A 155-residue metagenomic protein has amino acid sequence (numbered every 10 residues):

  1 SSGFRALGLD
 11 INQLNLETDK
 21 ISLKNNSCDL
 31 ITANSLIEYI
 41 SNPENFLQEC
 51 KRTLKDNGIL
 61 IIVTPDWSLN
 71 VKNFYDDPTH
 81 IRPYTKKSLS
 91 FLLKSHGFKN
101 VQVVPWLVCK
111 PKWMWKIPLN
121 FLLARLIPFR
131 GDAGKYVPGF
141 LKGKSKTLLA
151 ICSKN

Functional and structural regions predicted by a protein language model:
S1-K72, T85-L93, A150-K154: Conserved SAM-binding loop
A6, N100-V101: Hydrophobic anchor at the start of a short beta-strand that flanks the dinucleotide cofactor-binding loop
T18-K20, F74, W113-I117: Short secondary-structure transition/capping segments
I40, P83, L141-G143: Short, solvent-exposed loop/helix junctions and linker helices that flank or host conserved functional motifs
I61, F91, Q102-N155: A C-terminal cap/extension of S-adenosyl-L-methionine-dependent methyltransferases that defines the acceptor-substrate
Y75-H80: Short glycine-enriched, charge-decorated loop/helix-capping segments at active-site entrances that position
I81-P83, P111-K112: Juxtamembrane/interface motifs at transmembrane-helix termini
